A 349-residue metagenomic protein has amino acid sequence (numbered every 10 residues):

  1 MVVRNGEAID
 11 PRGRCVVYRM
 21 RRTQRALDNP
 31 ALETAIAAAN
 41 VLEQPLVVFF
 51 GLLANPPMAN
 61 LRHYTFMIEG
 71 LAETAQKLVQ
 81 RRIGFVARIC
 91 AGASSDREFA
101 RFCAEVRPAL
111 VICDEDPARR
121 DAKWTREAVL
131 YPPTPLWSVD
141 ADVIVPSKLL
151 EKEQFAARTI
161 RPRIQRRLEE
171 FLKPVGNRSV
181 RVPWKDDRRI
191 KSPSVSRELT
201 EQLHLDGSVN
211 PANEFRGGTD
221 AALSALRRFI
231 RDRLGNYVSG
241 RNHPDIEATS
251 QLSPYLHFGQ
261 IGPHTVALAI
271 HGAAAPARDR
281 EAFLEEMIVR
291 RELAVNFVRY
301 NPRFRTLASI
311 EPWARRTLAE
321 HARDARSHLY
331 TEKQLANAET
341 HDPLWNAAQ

Functional and structural regions predicted by a protein language model:
M1-V175: Trp/Phe/Arg-rich N-terminal binding region typifying the photolyase-homology
R12, P146-K148, E153-A325: Glycine/tryptophan-enriched, flexible segments
R22, L61, T65, N213-D220 (+1 more regions): Charge-dense, low-complexity intrinsically disordered segments
L27-A31, R119-R120, E247-A248, D279 (+1 more regions): Short, glycine/acidic-rich beta->alpha junctions
A31, G70, T74, A222-F229 (+2 more regions): Alpha-helical packing segments of well-folded alpha/beta enzyme cores
L32-A37, S250-P254, T265, N346-Q349: Contiguous, well-ordered alpha-helical segments that form the cores/surfaces of helical PPI scaffolds
H328-Y330: Extended low-complexity intrinsically disordered regions
E332-Q349: Helix-hairpin-helix/helix-loop-helix acidic hairpins
